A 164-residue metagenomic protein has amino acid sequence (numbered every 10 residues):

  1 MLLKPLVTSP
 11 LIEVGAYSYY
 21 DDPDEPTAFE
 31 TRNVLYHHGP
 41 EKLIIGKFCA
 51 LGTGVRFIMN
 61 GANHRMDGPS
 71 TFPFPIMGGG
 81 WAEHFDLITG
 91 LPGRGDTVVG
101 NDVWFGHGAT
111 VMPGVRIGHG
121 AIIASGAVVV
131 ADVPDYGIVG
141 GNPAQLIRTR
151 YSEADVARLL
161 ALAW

Functional and structural regions predicted by a protein language model:
M1-L11, F74: Extended, small-residue-rich solenoid/repeat segments and analogous flexible loops that form exposed scaffolds
P10-I12, K42-L43, D96-V98, A109-R116 (+2 more regions): Short, recurrent motifs enriched in small/polar residues
Y19-P113: Flexible, glycine/small-residue-enriched loop-and-beta-strand segment within the central core of proteins
G120-S125: A contiguous pocket-lining binding segment that forms or flanks enzyme active sites
